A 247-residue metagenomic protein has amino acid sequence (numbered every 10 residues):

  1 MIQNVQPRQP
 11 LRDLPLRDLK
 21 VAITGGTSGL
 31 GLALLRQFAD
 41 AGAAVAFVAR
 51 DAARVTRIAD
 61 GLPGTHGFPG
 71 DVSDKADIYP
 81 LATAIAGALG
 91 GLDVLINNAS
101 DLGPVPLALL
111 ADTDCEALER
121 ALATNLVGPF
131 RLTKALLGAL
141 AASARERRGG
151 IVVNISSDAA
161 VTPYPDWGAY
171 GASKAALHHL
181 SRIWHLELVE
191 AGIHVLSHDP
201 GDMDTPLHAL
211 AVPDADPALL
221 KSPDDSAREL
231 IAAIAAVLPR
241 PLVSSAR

Functional and structural regions predicted by a protein language model:
I2-V5, E190-I193, S197-H198, T205 (+1 more regions): C-terminal helical subdomain
T27-S28: Conserved glycine-rich cofactor-binding loop
A52, P69-P80: The beta1-alpha1 cofactor-binding region of Rossmann-like NAD(H)/NADP(H)-dependent oxidoreductases
N98-P106: Conserved NAD(P)H cofactor-binding loop of Rossmann-fold oxidoreductase domains
P106-L110, D114-E119: Substrate-binding pocket helix/loop in short-chain dehydrogenase/reductase
T133, S173: Active-site helix of classical SDR
S157: Residue(s) in the substrate-gating loop at a strand-loop-helix junction that position the organic substrate next
